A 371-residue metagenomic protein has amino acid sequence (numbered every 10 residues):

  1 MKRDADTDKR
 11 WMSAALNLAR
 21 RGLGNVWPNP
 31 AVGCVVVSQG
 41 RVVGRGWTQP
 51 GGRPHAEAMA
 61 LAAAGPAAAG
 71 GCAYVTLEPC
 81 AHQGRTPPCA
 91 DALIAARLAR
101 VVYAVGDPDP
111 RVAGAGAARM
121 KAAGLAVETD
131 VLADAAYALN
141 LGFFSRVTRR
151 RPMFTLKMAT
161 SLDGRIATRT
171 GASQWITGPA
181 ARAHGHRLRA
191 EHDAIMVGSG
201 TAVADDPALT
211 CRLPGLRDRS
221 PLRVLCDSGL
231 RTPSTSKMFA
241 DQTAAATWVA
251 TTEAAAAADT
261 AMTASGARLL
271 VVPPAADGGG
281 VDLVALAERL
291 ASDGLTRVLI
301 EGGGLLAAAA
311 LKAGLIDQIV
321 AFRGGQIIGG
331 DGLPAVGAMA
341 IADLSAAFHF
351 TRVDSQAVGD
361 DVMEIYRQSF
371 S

Functional and structural regions predicted by a protein language model:
T7-W27, R146: Short, basic/aromatic recognition patches
A15, G33, C80, M120 (+7 more regions): Residue-level signal for inorganic ion chemistry
A31-G40, M158-A159, E364: Short beta-strand scaffold segments in enzyme catalytic cores
V36-A135, L222, E253-A255, A309-L311: Zn2+-dependent cytidine deaminase-like catalytic core
P108-R111, D134-A135, V203, R231-P233 (+2 more regions): Short gly/pro/ser/thr-enriched loop/turn and capping motifs at secondary-structure boundaries
S145-R149, M153-T296, L305-A308: Active-site ligand-binding patch in enzyme domains
A254, A338-S371: Conserved histidine-centered catalytic loops in small-molecule metabolism enzymes
K312-F350: Flexible, gly/pro- and Lys/Arg-enriched active-site loops
